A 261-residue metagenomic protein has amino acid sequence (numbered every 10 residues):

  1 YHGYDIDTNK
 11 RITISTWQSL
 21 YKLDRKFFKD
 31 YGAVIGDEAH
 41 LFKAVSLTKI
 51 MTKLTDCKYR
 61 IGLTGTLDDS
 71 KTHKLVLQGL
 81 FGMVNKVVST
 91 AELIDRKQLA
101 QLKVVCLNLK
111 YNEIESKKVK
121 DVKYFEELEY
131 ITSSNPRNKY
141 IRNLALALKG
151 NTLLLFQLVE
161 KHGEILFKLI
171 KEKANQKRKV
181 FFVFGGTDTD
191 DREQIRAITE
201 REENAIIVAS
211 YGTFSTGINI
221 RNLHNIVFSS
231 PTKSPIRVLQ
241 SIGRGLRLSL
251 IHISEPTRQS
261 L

Functional and structural regions predicted by a protein language model:
Y4-A33, A44-K49: Conserved helix/coil segment N-terminal to the catalytic DExD/H
D5-T8, V180-Y211: Conserved helicase ATPase core of P-loop NTP-dependent helicases/translocases
H40-K103: Post-DEXD/H (motif II) to motif III coupling segment of the RecA-like Helicase ATP-binding lobe
V122-L154, I165-K168: Conserved interdomain hinge at the start of the Helicase C-terminal
Q157-F184: Conserved helicase motor "Helicase C" RecA-like lobe of SF1/SF2 P-loop NTPases
I218-P231: A short beta-strand element within the Helicase C-terminal
S234-S249: Conserved SF2 helicase motif VI
I251-L261: Single conserved hydrophobic/aromatic residue that forms the stacking wall/gate of nucleotide- or nucleobase-binding
